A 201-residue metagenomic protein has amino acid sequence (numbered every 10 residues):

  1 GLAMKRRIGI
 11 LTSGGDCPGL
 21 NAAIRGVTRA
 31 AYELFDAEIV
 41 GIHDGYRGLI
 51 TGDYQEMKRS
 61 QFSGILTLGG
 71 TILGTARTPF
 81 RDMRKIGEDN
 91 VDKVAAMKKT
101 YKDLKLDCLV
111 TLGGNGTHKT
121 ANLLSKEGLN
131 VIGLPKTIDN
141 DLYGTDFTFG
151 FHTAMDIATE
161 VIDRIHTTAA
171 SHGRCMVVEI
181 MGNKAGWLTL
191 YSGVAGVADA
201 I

Functional and structural regions predicted by a protein language model:
L2-S13, A23-D107, G116: A cross-family phosphate/adenosyl-ligand binding-site feature
L11, I42, T111-L112, L134 (+1 more regions): Structural motif
G15-P18, E88, L112-N115, T145-T153 (+1 more regions): Alpha-helix capping and helix-loop boundary segments enriched in small/acidic/polar residues
C17-V27, L49-I50, V94-A95, L109-N122 (+3 more regions): Short glycine/serine/threonine-rich phosphate/pyrophosphate-binding segments that cradle anionic phosphate groups
T28-R59, E127-I165: Glycine/threonine-rich beta-strand-loop-alpha-helix active-site module that forms ligand/phosphate-binding
F35, L68-G69, E127-G128, G196-V197: Short, structured coil segments at secondary-structure junctions
T100, T111-G113, K119-L123, N130 (+1 more regions): Accessory alpha-helical/coil subdomains and C-terminal extensions that flank or cap enzyme catalytic cores
